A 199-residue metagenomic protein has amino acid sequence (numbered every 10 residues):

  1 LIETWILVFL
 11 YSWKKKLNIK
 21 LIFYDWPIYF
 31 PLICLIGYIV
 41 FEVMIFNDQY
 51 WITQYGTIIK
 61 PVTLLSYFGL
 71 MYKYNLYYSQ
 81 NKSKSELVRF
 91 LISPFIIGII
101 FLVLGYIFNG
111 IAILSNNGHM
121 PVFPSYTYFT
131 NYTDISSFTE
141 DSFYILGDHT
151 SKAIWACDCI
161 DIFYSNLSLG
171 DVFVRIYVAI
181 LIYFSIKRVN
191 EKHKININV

Functional and structural regions predicted by a protein language model:
L1-L64: Transmembrane alpha-helical insertion/packing segments
I2-F9, P61-K73, V174-Y183: Hydrophobic cores of alpha-helical transmembrane segments in multi-pass inner/ER membrane proteins, independent
F9-L17, F41-M44, F68-Q80, P94-I97 (+1 more regions): Structural signal for the C-terminal ends of transmembrane alpha-helices and the immediately following loop
S12-Y24, Y78-L91, K192-V199: Membrane-interfacial, low-structure loops and terminal tails that flank and connect transmembrane helices in multi-pass
W51-T63, N166-A179: Membrane-interface loop-to-helix entry segments
S66-G118: Interfacial segments of alpha-helical transmembrane regions
L114-Y132: Functional transmembrane-helix hotspots
T127-S168: Extracytosolic (periplasmic/ER-lumenal) interhelical loops and adjacent juxtamembrane/interface segments of multi-pass
